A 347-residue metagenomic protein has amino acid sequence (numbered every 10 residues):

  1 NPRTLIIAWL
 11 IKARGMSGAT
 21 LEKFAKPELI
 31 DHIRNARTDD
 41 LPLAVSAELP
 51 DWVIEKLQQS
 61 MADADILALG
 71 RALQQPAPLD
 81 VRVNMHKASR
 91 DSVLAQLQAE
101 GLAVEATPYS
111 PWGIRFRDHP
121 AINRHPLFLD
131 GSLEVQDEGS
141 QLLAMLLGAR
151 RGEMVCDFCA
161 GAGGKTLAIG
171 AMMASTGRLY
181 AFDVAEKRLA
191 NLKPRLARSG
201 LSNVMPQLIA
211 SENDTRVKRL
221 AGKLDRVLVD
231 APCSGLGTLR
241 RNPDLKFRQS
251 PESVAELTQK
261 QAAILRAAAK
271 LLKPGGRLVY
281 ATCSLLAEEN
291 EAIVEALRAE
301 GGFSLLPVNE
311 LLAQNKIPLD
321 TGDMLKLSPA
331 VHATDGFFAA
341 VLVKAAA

Functional and structural regions predicted by a protein language model:
N1-R124: Class I Rossmann-like S-adenosyl-L-methionine
D91-A347: Rossmann-like S-adenosyl-L-methionine
